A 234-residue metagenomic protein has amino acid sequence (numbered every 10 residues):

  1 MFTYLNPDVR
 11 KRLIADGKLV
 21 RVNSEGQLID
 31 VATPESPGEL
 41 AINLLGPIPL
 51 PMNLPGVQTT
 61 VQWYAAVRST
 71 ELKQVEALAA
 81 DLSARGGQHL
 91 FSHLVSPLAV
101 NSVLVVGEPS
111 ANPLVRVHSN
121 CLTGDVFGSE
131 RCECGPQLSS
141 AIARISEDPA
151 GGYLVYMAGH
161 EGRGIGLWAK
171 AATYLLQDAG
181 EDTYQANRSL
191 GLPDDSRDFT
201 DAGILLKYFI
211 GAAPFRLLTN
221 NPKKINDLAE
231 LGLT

Functional and structural regions predicted by a protein language model:
M1-T234: Catalytic domains of riboflavin
